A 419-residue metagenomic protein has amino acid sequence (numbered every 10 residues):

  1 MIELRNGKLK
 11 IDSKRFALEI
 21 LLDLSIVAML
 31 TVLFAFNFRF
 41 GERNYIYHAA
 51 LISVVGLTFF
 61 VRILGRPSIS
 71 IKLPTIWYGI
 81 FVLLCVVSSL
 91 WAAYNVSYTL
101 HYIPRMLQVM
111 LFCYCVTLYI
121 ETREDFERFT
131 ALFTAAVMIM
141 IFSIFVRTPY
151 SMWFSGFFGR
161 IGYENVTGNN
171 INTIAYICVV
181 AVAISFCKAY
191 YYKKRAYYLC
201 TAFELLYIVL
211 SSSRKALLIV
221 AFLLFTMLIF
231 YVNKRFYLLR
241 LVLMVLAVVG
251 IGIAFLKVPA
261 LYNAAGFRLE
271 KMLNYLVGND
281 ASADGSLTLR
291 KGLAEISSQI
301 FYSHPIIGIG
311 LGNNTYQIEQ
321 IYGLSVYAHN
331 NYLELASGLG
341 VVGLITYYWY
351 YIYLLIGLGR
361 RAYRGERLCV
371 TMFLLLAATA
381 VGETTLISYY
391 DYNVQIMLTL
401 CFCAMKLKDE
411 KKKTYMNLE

Functional and structural regions predicted by a protein language model:
M1-L64, C85-A92, T379-V381: N-terminal signal-anchor transmembrane segment
V27-L30, V55, C369-E383, S388-E419: Transmembrane alpha-helices of multi-pass inner-membrane enzymes
F36-H48, G168-N172, Y197-F236, L256-A260 (+2 more regions): Helix-loop-helix junctions and helix-breaking kinks within/between transmembrane helices of multi-pass membrane
P74-L83, V96-L118, R128-L132, V137 (+1 more regions): Aromatic-anchored transmembrane helix interface
E127-S155, N169-V232, Y353, A377: Alpha-helical transmembrane segments of multi-pass inner-membrane proteins
A131, R195-A196, I229, G338-A380 (+1 more regions): Hydrophobic transmembrane alpha-helices and their immediate junctions
F145-V146, Y231-D280, S298-S303: A membrane-periplasm/extracellular boundary helix in multi-pass inner-membrane enzymes that assemble envelope glycans
F154, F158, E164-T167, N279-L339: Long extracytoplasmic/lumenal interhelical loops at the membrane interface of multi-pass membrane proteins
